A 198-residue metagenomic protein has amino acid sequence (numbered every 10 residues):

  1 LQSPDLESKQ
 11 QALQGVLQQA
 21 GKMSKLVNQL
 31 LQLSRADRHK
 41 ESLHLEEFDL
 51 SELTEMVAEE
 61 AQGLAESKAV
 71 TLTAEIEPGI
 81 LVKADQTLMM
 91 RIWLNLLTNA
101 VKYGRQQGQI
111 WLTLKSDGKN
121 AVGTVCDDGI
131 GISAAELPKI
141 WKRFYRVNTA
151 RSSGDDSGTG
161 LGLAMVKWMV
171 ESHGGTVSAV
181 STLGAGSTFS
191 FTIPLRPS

Functional and structural regions predicted by a protein language model:
S8, R38-L43, L81-A84: Conserved micro-motifs of the catalytic ATP-binding
Q18-M23: Short alpha-helical segment of the dimerization/phosphotransfer core of two-component systems
H44-D49, E66, T71-L81: Conserved catalytic submotifs in the C-terminal HATPase_c
L50, G131-K142: Short helix N-cap motif at coil->helix boundaries in the Bergerat
A100-V101: Short helix-loop "hinge" at the ATP-lid/N-box region of the Bergerat-fold HATPase_c
Q107-K119: Short beta-strand/loop element within the Bergerat-fold HATPase_c
